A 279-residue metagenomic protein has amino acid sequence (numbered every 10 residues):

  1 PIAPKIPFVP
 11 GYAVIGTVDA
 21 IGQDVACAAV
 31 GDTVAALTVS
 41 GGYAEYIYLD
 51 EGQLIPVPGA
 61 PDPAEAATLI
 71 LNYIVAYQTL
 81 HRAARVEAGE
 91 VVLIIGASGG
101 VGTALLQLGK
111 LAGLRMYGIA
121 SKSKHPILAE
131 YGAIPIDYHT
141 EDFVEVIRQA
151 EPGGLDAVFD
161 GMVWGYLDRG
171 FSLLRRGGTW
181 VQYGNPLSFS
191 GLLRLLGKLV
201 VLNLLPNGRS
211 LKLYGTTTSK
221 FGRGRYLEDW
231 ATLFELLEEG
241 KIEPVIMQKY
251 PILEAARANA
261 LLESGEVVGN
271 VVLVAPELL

Functional and structural regions predicted by a protein language model:
P1-G41, G161: Glycine-rich beta-strand-centered segment in the early N-terminal region that forms part of a ligand/cofactor-binding
Q23-D24, M116-I127, W164-G165, S188-F189: Short glycine/proline-centered loop/turn elements that form peptide/ligand docking sites
T38-E51: A structural motif shared across PLP-dependent enzymes of the aminotransferase-like
L69-E141: Mid-domain Rossmann-like dinucleotide-binding core that forms the NAD(H)/NADP(H) cofactor-binding site
D142-G153: Short amphipathic alpha-helix with an adjacent loop that forms part of the alpha/beta core around
G165-K241, V274-L279: Glycine-rich phosphate-binding loop and adjacent beta-alpha segment of Rossmann(oid) nucleotide-cofactor-binding
F234-Q248, A256-L279: C-terminal capping/lid region of NAD(P)-dependent oxidoreductase domains
